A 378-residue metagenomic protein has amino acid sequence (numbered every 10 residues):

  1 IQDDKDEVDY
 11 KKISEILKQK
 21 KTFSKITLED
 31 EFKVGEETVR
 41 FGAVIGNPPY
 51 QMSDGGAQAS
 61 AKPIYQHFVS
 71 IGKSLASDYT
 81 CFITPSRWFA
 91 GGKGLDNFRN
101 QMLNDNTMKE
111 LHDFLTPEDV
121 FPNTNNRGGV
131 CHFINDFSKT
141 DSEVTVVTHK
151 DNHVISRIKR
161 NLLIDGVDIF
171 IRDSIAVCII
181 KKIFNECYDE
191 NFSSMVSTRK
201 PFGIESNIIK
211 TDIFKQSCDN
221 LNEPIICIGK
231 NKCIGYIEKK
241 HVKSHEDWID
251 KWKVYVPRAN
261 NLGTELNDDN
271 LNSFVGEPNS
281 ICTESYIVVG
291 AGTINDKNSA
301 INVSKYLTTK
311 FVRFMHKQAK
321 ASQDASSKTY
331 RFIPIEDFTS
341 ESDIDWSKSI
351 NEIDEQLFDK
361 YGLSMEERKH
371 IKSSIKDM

Functional and structural regions predicted by a protein language model:
I1-E110, F133-S142: SAM-dependent methyltransferase catalytic region
G35, V39, P117-T283, V289-M365: C-terminal substrate-recognition regions of SAM-dependent nucleic acid methyltransferases
N47, L75, Y306, Q356-K360 (+1 more regions): Generic, well-ordered alpha-helical scaffold segments in large soluble proteins
M52-S53, F89-A90, L262-E265, M378: Flexible loop/turn segments at secondary-structure boundaries
Q58, K62, W346-S347, D377: Flexible, glycine- and charge-enriched loops at secondary-structure boundaries
P85, T308, S373-K376: Short amphipathic alpha-helical surface patches that mediate protein-protein
T107-D119: Conserved S-adenosyl-L-methionine
E366-M378: Short, amphipathic C-terminal "tail helix"
